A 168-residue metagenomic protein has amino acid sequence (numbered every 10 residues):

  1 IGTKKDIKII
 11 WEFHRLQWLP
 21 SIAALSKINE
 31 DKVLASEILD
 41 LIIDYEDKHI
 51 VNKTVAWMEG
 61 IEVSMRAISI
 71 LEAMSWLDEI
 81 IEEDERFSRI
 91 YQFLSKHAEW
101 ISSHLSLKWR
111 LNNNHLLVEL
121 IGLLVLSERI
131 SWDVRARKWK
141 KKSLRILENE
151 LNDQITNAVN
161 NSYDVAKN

Functional and structural regions predicted by a protein language model:
I1-T3: Short, functional "switch" segments adjacent to catalytic/cofactor/reactive centers
D6-N168: Aromatic-lined, polymer-binding surfaces characteristic of secreted/periplasmic polysaccharide-degrading enzymes
